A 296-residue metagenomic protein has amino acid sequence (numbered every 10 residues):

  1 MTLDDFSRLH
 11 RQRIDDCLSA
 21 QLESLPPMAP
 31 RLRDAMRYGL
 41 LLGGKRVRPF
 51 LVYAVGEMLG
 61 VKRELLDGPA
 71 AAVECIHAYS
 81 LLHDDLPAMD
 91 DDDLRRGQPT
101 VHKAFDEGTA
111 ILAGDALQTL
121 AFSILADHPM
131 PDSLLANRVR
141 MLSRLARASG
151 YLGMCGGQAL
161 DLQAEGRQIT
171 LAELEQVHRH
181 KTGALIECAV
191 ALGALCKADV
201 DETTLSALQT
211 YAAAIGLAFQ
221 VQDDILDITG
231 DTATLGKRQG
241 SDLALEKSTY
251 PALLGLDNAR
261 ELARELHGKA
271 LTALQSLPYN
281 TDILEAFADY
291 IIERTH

Functional and structural regions predicted by a protein language model:
M1-L22: N-terminal amphipathic/basic leader segments beginning at the initiator methionine
L9, L22, P26-T272, D282-I292: Mg2+-dependent prenyl diphosphate-binding active-site environment of isoprenoid biosynthetic enzymes
Q275: Short Cys/His-rich zinc-binding micro-motifs
